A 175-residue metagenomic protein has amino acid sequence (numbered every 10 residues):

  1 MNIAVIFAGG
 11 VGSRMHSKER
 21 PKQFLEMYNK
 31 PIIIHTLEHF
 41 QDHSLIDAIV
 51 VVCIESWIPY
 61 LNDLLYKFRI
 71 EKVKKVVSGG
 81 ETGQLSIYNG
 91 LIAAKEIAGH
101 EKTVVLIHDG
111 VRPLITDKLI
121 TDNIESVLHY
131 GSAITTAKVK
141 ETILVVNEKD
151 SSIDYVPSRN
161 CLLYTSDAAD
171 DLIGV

Functional and structural regions predicted by a protein language model:
N2-I58: N-terminal glycine-rich phosphate-binding loop and ensuing alpha1 helix
A4, A8, S86, G90 (+2 more regions): Small-residue (primarily alanine) positions within well-ordered alpha-helices, especially packing/interaction faces
M15, F40, L61-N62, N123 (+1 more regions): Hydrophobic packing residues within well-ordered alpha-helices of enzyme cores
H16, E81, L163-S166: Conserved alpha/beta core of the MobA/IspD/sugar-nucleotide pyrophosphorylase nucleotidyltransferase superfamily
I34-K102: Conserved N-terminal catalytic core of the sugar/cofactor nucleotidyltransferase
E81-S152: Conserved beta-loop-beta/alpha segment of the NTase-like Rossmann-fold superfamily that binds/positions NTPs
D154-S166: Catalytic subdomain that performs nucleotidyl-dependent activation
Y164-V175: Single conserved hydrophobic/aromatic residue that forms the stacking wall/gate of nucleotide- or nucleobase-binding
